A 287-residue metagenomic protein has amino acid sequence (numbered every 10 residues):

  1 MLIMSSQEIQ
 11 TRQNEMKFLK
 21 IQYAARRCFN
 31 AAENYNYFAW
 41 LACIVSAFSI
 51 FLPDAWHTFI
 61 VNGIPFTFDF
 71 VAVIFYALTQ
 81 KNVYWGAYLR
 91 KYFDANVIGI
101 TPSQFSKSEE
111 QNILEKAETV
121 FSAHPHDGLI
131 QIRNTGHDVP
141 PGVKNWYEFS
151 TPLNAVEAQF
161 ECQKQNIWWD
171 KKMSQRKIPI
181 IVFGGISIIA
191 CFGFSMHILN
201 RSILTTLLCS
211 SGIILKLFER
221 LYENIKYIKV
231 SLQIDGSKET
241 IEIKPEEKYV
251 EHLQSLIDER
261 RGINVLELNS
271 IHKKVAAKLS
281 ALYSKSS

Functional and structural regions predicted by a protein language model:
L2-A32, A77-K172, R176-K177, Q233-S287: Conserved non-transmembrane functional hotspots
F29-V83, Q175-V230: Alpha-helical transmembrane segments and their immediate juxtamembrane boundary regions in integral membrane proteins
